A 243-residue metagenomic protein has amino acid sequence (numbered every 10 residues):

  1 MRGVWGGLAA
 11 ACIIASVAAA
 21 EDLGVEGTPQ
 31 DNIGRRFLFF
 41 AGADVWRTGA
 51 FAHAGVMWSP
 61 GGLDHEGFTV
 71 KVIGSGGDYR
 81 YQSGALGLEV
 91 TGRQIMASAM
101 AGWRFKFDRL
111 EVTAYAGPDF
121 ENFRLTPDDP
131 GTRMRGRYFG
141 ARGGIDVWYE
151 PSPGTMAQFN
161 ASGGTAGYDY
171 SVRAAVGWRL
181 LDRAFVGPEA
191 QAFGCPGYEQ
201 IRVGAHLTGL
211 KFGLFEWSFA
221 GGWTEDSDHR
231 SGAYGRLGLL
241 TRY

Functional and structural regions predicted by a protein language model:
M1-L8: Bacterial N-terminal signal peptides that target proteins for export
I14-V17: N-terminal signal peptide c-region/cleavage motif recognized by signal peptidases
A19-G84, Y234, G238-Y243: Short glycine/proline- and aromatic-enriched beta-strand/turn motifs that initiate or cap beta-hairpins
F37, L63-V70, D108-V112, P153-F159 (+2 more regions): Repeated loop/turn-to-beta-strand initiation elements of outer-membrane beta-barrel proteins
G42-H53, E89-R93, R137-F139, P151-P153 (+3 more regions): Solvent-exposed loop/turn segments connecting transmembrane beta-strands in outer-membrane beta-barrel proteins
A43, A54-P60, A99-W103, A116-P118 (+4 more regions): Residues on the lipid-exposed face of transmembrane beta-strands in outer-membrane beta-barrel proteins
V72-A97, P118-T132, P188-Y243: Outer-membrane beta-barrel translocator/channel fold
E121-L125, P130-A192: Detector for outer-membrane/organellar transmembrane beta-barrel domains, recognizing the amphipathic beta-strand
